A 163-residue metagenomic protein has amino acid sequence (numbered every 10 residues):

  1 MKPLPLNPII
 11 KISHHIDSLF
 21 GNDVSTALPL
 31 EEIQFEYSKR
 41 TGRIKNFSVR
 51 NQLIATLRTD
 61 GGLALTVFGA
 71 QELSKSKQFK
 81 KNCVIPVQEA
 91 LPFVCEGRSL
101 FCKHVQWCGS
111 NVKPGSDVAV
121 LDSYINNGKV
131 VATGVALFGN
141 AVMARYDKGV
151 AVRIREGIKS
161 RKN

Functional and structural regions predicted by a protein language model:
M1-P3: Long, charge-dense accessory insertions within large macromolecular proteins
P8-F35, K39, V49-P114, V118-N163: Beta-strand/loop-dominated core regions that host nucleotide or nucleotide-derived cofactor-binding catalytic loops
G42-I44: Short, acidic/polar N-cap/turn motifs at the starts of alpha helices
